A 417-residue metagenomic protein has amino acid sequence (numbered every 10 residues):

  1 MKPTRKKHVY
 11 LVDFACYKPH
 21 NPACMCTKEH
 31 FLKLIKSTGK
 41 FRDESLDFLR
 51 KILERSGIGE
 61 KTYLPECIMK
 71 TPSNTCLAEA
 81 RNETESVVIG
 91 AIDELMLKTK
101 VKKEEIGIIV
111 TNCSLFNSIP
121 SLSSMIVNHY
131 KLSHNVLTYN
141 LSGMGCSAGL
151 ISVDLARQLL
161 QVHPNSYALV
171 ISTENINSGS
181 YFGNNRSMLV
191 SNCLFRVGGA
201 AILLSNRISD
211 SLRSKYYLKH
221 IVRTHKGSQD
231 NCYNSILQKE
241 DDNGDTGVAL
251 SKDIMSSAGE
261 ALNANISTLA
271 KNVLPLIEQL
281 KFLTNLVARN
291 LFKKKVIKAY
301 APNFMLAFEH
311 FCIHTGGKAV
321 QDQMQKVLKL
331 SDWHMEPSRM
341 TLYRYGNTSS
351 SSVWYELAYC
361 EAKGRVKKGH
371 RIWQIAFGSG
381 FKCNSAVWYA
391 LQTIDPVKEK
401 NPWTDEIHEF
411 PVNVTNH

Functional and structural regions predicted by a protein language model:
M1, S56, K61-Y63, C67 (+4 more regions): Conserved catalytic cysteine-centered active-site region of acyl-thioester-dependent Claisen-condensing enzymes
P3-K33, F41-R50, E54-S56, E60-C67 (+6 more regions): Hydrophobic pocket-lining "lid/loop/helix" segments that shape and contact the acyl-thioester
H8-Y10, E105, N165-Y167, R371: Residues that mark the start of a beta-strand
V12, N112, S142, L169-E174 (+2 more regions): Short beta-strand segments
A23-C24, P120-S124, I151-D154, G179-N185 (+2 more regions): Short acidic, glycine/serine/threonine-rich loops at helix termini
K102-G107, N135-L137, A307, W333-H334 (+1 more regions): Short acidic capping loops at alpha-helix termini that bridge into adjacent secondary structure
G107-S114, N140, F311-C312: Short glycine-rich or small-residue beta-strand-to-loop segments that form or flank ligand, phosphate, metal/Fe-S
Y355-I375, C383-W403: Catalytic phosphate/nucleotide-handling subdomain of diverse soluble enzymes
